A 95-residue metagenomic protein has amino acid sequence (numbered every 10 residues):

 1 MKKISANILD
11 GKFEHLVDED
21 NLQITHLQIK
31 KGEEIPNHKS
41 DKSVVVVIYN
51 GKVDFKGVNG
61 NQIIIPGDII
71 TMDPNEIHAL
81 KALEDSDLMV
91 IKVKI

Functional and structural regions predicted by a protein language model:
M1-N21, K56: A short, N-terminal "cap"/entry segment at the start of jelly-roll beta-barrel domains of the cupin/DSBH fold
D10, Q23-S40, P74: Conserved short histidine dyad/triad with adjacent acidic residue
H15-V17, L27, I35-S40, G57 (+1 more regions): Short histidine-centered beta-strand/loop micro-motifs that create catalytic or ligand/metal-coordination sites
K42-D54: Glycine- and acidic-residue-biased ligand/ion/polar-headgroup-sensing regions
Y49-N50, I65-P66, E84: A cytosolic small-molecule/anion-sensing beta-strand core signal
V58-P74: Short acidic-glycine-tyrosine-enriched beta hairpin
P74-I95: Ligand-binding loop in jelly-roll beta-barrel domains
